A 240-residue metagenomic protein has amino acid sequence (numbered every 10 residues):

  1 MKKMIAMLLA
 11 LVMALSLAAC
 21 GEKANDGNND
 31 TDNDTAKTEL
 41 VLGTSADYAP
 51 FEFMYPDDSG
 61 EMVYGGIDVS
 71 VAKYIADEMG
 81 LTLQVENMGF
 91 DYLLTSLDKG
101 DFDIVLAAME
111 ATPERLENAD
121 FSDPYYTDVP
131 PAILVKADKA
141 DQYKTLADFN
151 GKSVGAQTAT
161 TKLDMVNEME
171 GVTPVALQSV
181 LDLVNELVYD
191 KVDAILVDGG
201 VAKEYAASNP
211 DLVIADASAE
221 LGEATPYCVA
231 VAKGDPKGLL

Functional and structural regions predicted by a protein language model:
L17-T31: Bacterial lipoprotein signal-peptidase II cleavage site
K23, V69-E78, A137-A140, S153 (+3 more regions): Extended ligand-binding regions for polar small-molecule ligands
N28-M109: Extracytoplasmic small-molecule ligand-binding "clamshell" domains of the periplasmic binding protein/Venus flytrap
V41-T44, L146-A159: Short loop->beta-strand "edge-of-pocket" segments that line small-molecule binding or catalytic clefts across diverse
A46, T127-A137, K203, A207-L240: Periplasmic-binding protein-like
I67-V69, Q84-S96, D141, V175-Y189 (+1 more regions): Short helix-initiation/N-cap motifs at beta->coil->alpha
T82-D148, S218-G222: Acidic, polar ligand-binding/catalytic clefts
D91-Y92, M109-N118, M165-E168, V188-Y189 (+1 more regions): A ligand-binding cleft/hinge motif common to bilobed small-molecule-binding domains
